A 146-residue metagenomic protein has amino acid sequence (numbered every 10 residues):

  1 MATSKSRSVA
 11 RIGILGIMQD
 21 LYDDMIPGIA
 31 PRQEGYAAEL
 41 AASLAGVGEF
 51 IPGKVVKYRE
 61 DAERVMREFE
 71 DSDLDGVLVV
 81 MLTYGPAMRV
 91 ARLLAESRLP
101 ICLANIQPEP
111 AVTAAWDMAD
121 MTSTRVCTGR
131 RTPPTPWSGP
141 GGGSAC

Functional and structural regions predicted by a protein language model:
M1-C146: Metallocofactor- and cofactor-centric catalytic cores in central/energy metabolism, strongly enriched
